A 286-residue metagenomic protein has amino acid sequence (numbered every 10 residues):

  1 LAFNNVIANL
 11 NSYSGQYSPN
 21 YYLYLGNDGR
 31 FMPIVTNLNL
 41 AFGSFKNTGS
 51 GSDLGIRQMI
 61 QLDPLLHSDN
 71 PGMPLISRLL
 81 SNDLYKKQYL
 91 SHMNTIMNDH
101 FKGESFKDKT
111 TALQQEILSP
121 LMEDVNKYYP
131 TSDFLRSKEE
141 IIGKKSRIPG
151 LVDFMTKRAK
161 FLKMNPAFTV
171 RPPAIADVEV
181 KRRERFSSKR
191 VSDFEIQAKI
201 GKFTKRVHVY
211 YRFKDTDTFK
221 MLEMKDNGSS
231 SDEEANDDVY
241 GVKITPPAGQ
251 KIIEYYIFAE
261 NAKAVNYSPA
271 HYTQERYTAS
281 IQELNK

Functional and structural regions predicted by a protein language model:
L1-N9, Y13-S192: Middle-to-C-terminal accessory/interaction subdomains
K160-K286: Glycan-association/targeting regions that enable binding to alpha-glucans and other polysaccharides
